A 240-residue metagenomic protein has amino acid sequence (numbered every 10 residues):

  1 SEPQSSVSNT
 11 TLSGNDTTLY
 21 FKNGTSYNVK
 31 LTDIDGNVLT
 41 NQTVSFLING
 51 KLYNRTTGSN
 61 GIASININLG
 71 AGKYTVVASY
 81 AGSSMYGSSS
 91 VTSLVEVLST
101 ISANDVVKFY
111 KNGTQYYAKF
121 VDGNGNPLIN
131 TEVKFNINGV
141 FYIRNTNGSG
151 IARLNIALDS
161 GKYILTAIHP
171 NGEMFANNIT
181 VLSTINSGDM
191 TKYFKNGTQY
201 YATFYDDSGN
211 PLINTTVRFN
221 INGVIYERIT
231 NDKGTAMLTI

Functional and structural regions predicted by a protein language model:
S1, I48, G70-T92, I137 (+2 more regions): Enriched for extracellular/lumenal, surface-exposed ectodomains of secreted and cell-surface proteins
S1-L12, L94-S102, N178-N186: Proline/serine/threonine-rich low-complexity linkers at boundaries of modular beta-sandwich domains
S13-T17, A103-V106, S187-T191: Surface-exposed, proline-enriched loop/turn segments that connect beta strands in immunoglobulin-like
D16, Y20-D35, A78, F109-N124 (+1 more regions): Beta-strand-rich structural segments
G24, A71-T75, G113, S149 (+2 more regions): Extracellular Ig-like/FN3 beta-sandwich strand-entry sites
T32-L52, V121-F141, F204-I225, I229-D232: Short flexible loop/turn segments that cap and initiate beta-strands
G36-N37, I67-G72, N126, N155-G161 (+2 more regions): Short Pro-Gly-centered beta-turn/loop motif in secreted/extracellular proteins
T57-I65, T146-L154, T230-I240: Glycine-centered loop-to-beta-strand initiation motif
